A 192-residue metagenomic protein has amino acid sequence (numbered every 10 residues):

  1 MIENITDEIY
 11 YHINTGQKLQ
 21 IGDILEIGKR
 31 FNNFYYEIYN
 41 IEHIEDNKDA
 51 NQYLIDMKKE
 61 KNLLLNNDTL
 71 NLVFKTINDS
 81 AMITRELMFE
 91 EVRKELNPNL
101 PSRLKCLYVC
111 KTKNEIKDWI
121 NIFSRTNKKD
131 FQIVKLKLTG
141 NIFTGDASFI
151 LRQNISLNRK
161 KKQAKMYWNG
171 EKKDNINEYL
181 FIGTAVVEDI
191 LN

Functional and structural regions predicted by a protein language model:
I2-I9, N14-A81, S102-K105, N114-N127 (+1 more regions): Conserved NAD+-utilizing ADP-ribose enzyme module
D79, L96-N97: Hydrophobic alpha-helical segments, principally membrane-spanning helices and signal/leader peptides
I83, E90, P98-K111: Extracellular-facing segments of soluble proteins and assemblies that are Gly/Ser/Thr-biased and enriched in aromatics
